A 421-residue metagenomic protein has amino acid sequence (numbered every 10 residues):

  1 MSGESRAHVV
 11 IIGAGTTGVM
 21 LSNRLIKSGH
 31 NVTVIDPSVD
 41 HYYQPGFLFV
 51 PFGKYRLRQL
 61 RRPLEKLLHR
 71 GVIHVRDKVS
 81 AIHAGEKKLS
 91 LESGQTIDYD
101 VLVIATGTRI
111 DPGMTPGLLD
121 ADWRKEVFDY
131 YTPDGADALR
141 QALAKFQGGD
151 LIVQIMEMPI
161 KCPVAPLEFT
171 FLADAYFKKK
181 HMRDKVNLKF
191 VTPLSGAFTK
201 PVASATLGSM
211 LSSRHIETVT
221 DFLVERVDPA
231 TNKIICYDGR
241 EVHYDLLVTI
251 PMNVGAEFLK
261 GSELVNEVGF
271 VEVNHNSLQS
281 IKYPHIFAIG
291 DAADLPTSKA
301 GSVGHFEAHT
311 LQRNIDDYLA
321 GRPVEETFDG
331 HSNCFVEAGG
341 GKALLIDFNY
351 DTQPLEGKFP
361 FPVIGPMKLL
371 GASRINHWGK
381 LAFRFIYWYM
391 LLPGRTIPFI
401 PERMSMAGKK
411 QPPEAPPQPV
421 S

Functional and structural regions predicted by a protein language model:
M1-A7, V72-E168, L172-H181, V248: FAD-binding core/adjacent interface of flavoenzyme oxidoreductases
S2-I73, E157-P201, P416-V420: Beta1-alpha1 glycine-rich phosphate/pyrophosphate-binding loop at the start of Rossmann-like nucleotide-binding domains
A14, S93, T106-G107, I155 (+3 more regions): Glycine-rich, N-terminal phosphate-binding loop of Rossmann-like dinucleotide-binding domains
T33, V72-L89, I97, D174 (+2 more regions): A Rossmann-like FAD-binding core segment of flavoenzymes
M114, L119-Q147, E241-E307, D317: FAD-site-proximal beta/loop scaffold in flavoenzymes
V153-Q154, N187-S195, H331-A338: Extended hydrophobic secondary-structure segments that form protein cores and membrane-embedded regions
I289-A338, D347: A conserved FAD-binding loop/helix module that cradles the flavin
L345-S421: C-terminal auxiliary extensions adjacent to catalytic cores
